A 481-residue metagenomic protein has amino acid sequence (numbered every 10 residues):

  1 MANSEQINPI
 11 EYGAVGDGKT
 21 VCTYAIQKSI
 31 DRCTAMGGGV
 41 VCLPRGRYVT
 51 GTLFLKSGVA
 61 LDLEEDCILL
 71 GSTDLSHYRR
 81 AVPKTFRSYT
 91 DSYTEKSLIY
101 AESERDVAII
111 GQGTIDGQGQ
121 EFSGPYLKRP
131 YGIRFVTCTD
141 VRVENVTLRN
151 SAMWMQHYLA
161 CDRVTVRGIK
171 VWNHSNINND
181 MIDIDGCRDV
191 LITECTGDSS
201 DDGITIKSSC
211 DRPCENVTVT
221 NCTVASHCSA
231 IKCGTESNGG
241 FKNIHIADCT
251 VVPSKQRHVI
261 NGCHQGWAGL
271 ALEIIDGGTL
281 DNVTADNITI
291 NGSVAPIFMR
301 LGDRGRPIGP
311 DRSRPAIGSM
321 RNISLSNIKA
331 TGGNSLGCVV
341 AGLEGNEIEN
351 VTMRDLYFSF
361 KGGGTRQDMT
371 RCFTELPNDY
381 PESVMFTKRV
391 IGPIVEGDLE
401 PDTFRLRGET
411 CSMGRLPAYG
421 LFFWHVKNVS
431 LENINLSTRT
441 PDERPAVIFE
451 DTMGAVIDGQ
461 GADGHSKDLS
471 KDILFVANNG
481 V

Functional and structural regions predicted by a protein language model:
M1-V481: Extracellular/periplasmic carbohydrate-active domains that bind, remodel, or depolymerize complex polysaccharides
